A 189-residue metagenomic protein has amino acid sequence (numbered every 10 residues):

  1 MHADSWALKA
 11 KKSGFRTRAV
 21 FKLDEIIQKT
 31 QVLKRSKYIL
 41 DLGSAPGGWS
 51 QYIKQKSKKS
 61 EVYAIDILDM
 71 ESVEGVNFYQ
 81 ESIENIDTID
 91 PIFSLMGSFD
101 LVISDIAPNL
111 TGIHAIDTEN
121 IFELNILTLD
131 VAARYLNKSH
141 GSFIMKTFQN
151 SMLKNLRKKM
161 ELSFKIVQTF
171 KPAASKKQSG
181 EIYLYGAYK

Functional and structural regions predicted by a protein language model:
M1-R35: Class I SAM-dependent methyltransferase Rossmann-like catalytic core, especially the SAM/SAH-binding loop
R35-A45: Conserved class I S-adenosyl-L-methionine
K37, S60, H140-G141: Glycine-centered, small-residue-biased loops immediately flanking beta-strands in adenine/cofactor-binding cores
P46-K58: Conserved SAM-binding loop of SAM-dependent methyltransferases across substrates and taxa, primarily the Class I
E61-D66: Conserved SAM-binding motif I beta-strand of class I
I67-T111: S-adenosyl-L-methionine
G97-L136, H140, S151: Mobile active-site "lid"/loop adjacent to the S-adenosyl-L-methionine
T147-K189: Class I S-adenosyl-L-methionine
